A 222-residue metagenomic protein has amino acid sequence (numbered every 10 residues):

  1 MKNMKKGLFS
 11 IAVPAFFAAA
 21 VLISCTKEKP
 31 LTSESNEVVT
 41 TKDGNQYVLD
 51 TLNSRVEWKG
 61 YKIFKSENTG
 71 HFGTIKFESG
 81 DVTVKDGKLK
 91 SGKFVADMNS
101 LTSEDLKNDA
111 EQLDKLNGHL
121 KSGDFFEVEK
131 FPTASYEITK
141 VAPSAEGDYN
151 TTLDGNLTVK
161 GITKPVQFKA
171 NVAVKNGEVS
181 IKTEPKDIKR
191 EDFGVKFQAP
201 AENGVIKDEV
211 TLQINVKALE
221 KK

Functional and structural regions predicted by a protein language model:
M1-I23: Sec-dependent bacterial lipoprotein signal peptides
C25-K222: Low-complexity, acidic/polar, glycine-enriched regions of mature
